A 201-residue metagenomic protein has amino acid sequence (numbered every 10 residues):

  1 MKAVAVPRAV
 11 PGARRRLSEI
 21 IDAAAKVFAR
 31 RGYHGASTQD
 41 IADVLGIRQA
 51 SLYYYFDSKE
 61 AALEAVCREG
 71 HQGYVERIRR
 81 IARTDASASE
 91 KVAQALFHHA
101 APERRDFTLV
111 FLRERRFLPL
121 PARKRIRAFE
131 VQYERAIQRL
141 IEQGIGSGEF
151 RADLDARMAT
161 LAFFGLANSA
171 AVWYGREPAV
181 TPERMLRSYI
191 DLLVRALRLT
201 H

Functional and structural regions predicted by a protein language model:
M1-A5, H98, P102, R135-Q143 (+4 more regions): C-terminal peripheral helix-coil segments that are non-catalytic and often amphipathic
M1-R15, K26, H201: N-terminal intrinsically disordered/low-complexity leader segments
R16-A24, I41, V66-G70, Y74 (+2 more regions): Generic hydrophobic, amphipathic alpha-helix propensity
E19, A23, V27-A61, A65: Helix-turn-helix
R30-H34, T84-D85, S147: Short coil/turn segments at alpha/beta junctions that flank glycine-rich nucleotide-binding fingerprints
F56, L112-L118: Short helix-capping/turn signature of helix-turn-helix
A65, R79-F107, A156, T160-F163 (+1 more regions): Hydrophobic alpha-helical connector segments
E69-E76, V110, L120-S147, R157-L161 (+1 more regions): Amphipathic alpha-helical packing segments from all-alpha helical-bundle domains
